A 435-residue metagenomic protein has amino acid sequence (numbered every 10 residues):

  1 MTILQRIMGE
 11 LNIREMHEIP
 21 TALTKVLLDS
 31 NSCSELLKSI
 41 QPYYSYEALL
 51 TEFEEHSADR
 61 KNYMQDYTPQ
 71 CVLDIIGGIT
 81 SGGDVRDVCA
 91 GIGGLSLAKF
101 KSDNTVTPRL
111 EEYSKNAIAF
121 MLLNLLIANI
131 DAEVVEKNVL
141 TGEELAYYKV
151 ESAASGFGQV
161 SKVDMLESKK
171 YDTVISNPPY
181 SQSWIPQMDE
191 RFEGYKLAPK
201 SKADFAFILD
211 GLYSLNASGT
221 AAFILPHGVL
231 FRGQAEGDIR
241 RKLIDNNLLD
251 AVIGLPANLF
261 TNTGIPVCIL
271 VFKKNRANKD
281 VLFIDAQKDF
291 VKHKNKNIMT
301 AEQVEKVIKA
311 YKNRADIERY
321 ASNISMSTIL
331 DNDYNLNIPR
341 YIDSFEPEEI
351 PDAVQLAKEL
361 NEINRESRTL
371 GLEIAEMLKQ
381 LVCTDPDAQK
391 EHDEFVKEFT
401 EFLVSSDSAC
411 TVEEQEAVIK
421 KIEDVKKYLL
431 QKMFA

Functional and structural regions predicted by a protein language model:
M1-V106: Class I S-adenosyl-L-methionine
L37-A48, D103-R109, V134, N138 (+3 more regions): A signal for specific C-terminal beta-sheet/loop modules enriched in small/flexible residues with GP/PG/PP motifs
N62-D66, E111, N364: Short, charged/polar micro-motifs that form catalytic or ligand-binding hotspots
Q65, L110, K196-K200: Alpha-helix N-cap/helix-initiation motif
T68-S176, S181-S183, A206, P226-G228 (+2 more regions): Conserved S-adenosyl-L-methionine
Y148-E151, S168-A435: A conserved structural/catalytic subdomain of Rossmann-like adenosyl-cofactor enzymes
